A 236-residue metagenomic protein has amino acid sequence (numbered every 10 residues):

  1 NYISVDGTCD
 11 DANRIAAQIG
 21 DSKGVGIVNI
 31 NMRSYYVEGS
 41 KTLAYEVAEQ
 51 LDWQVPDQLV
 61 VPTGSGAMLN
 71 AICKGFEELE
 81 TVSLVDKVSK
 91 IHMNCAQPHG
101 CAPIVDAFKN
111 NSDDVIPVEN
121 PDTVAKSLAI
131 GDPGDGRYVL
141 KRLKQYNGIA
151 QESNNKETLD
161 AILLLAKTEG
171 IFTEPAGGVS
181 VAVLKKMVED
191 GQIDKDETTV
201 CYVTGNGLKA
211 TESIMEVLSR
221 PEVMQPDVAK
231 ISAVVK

Functional and structural regions predicted by a protein language model:
Y2-G24, E78-F172, E216-K236: Active-site/ligand-binding loops adjacent to catalytic centers
D6, N29-N31, V61-G64, N94-Q97 (+1 more regions): Short beta-strand segments
Q18-S83, L163: Active-site/ligand-binding-proximal alpha/beta "capping" segment
V47, L59-V60, M93, L128 (+4 more regions): Buried hydrophobic positions in well-ordered alpha/beta secondary-structure cores of metabolic enzymes
W53-V55, L84-K90, Q192-D196: Short helix-terminating capping/connector loops at secondary-structure junctions
T63-G66, E169-G177: Short glycine/threonine-rich catalytic loop with a Thr-x-Gly-x-Asp
V181-K236: Catalytic phosphate/nucleotide-handling subdomain of diverse soluble enzymes
